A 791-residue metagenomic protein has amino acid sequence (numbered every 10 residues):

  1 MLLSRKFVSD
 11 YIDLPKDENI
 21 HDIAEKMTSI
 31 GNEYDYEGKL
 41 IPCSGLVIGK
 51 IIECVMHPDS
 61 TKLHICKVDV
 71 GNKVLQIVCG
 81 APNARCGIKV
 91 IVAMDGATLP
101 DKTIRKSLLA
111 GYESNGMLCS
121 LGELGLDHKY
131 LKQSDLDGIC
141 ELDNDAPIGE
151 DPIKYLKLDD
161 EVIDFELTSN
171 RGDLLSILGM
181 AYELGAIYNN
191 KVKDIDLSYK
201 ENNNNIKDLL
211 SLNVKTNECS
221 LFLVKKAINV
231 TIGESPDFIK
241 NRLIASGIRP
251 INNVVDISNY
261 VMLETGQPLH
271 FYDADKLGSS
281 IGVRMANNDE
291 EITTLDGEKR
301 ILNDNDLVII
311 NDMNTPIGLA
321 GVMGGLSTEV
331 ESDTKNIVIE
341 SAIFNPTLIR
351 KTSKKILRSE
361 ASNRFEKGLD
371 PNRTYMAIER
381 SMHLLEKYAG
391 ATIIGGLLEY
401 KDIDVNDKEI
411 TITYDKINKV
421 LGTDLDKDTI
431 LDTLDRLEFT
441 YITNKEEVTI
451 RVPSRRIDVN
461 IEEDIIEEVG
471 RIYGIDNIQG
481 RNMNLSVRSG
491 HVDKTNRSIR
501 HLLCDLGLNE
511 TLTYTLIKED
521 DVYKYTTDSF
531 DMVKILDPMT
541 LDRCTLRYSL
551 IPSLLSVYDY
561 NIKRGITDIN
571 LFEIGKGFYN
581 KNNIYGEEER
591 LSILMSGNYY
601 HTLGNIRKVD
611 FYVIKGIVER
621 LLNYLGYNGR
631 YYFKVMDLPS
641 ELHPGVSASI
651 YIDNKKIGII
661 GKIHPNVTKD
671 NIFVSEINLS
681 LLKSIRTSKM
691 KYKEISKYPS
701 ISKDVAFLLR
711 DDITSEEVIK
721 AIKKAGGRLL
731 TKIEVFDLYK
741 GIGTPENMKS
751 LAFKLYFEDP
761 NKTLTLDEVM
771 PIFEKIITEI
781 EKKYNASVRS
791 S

Functional and structural regions predicted by a protein language model:
M1-E201, V338, K354-K355, E360 (+4 more regions): Phosphate-backbone binding interfaces of nucleic-acid-interacting proteins
L3-D10, D160-T168, S220-I228, A361-G368 (+8 more regions): Short, hydrophobic beta-strand segments
S4, H64, Y188, K193-E291: Glycine/proline-enriched, intrinsically flexible loops and inter-domain linkers
D22, R436-F439, D458, E462 (+1 more regions): A carboxyl-terminal module marker
I48-V78, N241, A245, N252 (+1 more regions): Conserved mixed alpha/beta core segments that line enzyme active sites in large multi-domain catalysts
E113-D127, D135-C140, V308-V405, E409 (+3 more regions): Mobile "lid/hinge" segments at catalytic clefts and subdomain interfaces of large enzymes
L184, Y188-N213, A389-I417: Terminal amphipathic helices with adjacent charged low-complexity linkers/tails
I410-T567, Y756-E758, E768-S791: Extended, well-folded interaction surfaces typified by the phenylalanyl-tRNA synthetase beta subunit core
